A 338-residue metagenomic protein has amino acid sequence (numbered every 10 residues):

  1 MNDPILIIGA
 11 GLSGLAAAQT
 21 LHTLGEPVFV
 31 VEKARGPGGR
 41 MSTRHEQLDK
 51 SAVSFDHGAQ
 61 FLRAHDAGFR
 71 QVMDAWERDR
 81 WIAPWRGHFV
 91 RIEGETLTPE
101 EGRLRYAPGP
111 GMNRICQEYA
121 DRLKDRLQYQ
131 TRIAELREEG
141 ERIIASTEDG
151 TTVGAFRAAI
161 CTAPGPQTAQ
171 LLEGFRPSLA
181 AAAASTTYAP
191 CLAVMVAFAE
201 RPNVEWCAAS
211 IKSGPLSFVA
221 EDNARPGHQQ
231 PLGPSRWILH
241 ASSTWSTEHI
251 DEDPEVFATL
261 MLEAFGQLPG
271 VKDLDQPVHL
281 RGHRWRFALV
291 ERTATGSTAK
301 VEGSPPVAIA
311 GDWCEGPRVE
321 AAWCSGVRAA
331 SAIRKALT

Functional and structural regions predicted by a protein language model:
M1-S13: Beta1/beta-strand and adjacent pyrophosphate-binding region of the FAD-binding site in flavoprotein oxidoreductases
A16, G36, R44-H45, H57 (+1 more regions): Conserved flavin/dinucleotide-binding core of flavoenzymes
T20, T43-F89: N-terminal FAD cofactor-binding segment of flavoenzymes
H22-D49: Glycine-rich FAD pyrophosphate-binding loop
G38, Q47-F55, T152, F156-A209 (+1 more regions): Central helical "cap/lid" subdomain
F61-H65, T96-A120, D251-L260: Short beta-strand to alpha-helix junction loop
Y129-I143: A conserved short coil-to-beta-strand element within the FAD-binding core of flavoproteins
M195-H249, V256-P269: Active-site substrate-recognition segment that forms the wall of the catalytic cavity or substrate channel
